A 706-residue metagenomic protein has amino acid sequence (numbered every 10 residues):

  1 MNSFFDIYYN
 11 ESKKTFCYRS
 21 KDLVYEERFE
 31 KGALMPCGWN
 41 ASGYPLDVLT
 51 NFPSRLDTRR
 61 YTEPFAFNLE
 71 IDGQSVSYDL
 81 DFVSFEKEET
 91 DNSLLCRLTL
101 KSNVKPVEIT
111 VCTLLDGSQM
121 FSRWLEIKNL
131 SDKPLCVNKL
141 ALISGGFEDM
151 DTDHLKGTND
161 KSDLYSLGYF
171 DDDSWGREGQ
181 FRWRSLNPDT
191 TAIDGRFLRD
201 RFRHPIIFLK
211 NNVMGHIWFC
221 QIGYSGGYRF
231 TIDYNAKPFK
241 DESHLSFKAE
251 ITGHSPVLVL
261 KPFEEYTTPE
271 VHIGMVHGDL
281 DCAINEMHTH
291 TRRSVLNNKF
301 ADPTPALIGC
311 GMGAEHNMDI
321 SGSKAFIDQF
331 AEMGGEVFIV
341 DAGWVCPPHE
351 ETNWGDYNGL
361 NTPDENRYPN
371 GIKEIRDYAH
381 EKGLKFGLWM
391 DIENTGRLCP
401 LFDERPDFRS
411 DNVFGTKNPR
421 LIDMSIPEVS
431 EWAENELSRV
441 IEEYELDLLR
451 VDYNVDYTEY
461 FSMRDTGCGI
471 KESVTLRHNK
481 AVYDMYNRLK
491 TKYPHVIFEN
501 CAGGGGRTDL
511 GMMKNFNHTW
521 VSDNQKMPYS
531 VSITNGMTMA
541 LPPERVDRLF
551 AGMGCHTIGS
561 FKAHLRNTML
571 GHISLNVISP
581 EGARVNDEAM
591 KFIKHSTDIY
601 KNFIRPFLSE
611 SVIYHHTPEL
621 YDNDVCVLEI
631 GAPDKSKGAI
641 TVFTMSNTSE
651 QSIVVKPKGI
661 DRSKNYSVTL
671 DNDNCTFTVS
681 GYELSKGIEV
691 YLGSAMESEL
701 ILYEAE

Functional and structural regions predicted by a protein language model:
S3-F239, H254, N665-T676: Polysaccharide-binding surfaces and accessory modules of carbohydrate-active proteins
F16, S20-D22, W39, L56 (+4 more regions): Active-site-proximal substrate-binding groove within the catalytic cores of carbohydrate-active enzymes
D57-D79, M214-T231, G274-L296, C310 (+5 more regions): Glycine-rich, aromatic-flanked loop segments that form ligand/cofactor-binding clefts across common enzyme folds
L125, F263, A379, A433 (+5 more regions): Conserved, mostly hydrophobic/aromatic
Y234-A249, L670-V690: Solvent-exposed beta-strand/loop surfaces of large extracellular or lumenal domains
L258-H277, M696-E704: Short Pro-Gly-centered flexible turn/kink motifs
T304-S438, L448, T458, D465: Aromatic-lined carbohydrate-binding/catalytic grooves of carbohydrate-active enzymes
Y368-L384, V474-Y493: Alpha-helix-loop-beta-strand connector modules within alpha/beta enzyme cores
